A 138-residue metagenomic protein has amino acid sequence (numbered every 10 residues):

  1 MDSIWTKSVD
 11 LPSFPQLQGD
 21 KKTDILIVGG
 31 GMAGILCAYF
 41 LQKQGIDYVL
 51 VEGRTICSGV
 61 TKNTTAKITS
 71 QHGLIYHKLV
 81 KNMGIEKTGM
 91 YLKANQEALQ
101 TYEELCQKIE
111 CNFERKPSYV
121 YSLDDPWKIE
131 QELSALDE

Functional and structural regions predicted by a protein language model:
M1-I25, K43: Extreme N-terminal leader/targeting segments of oxidoreductases
D20-L50: N-terminal Rossmann-like FAD-binding beta1-loop-alpha1 element of flavoenzymes
K43-N63: Glycine-rich FAD pyrophosphate-binding loop
A66-S70: Short, hinge-like loop/turn segments at secondary-structure boundaries
Q71-E138: Dinucleotide-binding Rossmann-like beta1-alpha1 core, especially the glycine-rich loop that anchors the ADP
